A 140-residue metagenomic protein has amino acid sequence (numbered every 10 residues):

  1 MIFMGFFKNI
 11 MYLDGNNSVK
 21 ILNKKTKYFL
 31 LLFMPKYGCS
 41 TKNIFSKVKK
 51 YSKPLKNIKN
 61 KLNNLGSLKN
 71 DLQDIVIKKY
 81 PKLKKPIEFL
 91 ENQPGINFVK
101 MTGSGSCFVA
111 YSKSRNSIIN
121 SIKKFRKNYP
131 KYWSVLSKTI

Functional and structural regions predicted by a protein language model:
M1-V99, Y111-I140: ATP-dependent small-molecule kinase catalytic core of the GHMP/sugar-kinase superfamily and closely related
T102: Short, charged interaction patches at domain edges and termini
G105-F108: Conserved glycine-rich beta-strand-loop-beta hairpin in the small C-terminal domain of fold type I
